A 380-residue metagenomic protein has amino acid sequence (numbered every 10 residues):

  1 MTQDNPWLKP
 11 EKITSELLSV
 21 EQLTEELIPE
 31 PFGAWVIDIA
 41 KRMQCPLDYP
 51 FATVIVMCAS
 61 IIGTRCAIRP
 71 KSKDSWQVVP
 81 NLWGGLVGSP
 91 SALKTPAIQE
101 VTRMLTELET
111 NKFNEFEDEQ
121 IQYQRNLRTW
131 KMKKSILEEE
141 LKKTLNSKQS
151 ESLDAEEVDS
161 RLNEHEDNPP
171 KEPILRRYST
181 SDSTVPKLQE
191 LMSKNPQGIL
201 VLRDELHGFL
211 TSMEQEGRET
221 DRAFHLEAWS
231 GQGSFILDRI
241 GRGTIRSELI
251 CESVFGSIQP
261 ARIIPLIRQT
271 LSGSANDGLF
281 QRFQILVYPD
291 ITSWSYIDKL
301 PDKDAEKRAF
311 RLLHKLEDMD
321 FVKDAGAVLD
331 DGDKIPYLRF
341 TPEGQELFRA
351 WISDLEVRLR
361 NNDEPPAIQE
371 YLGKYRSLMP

Functional and structural regions predicted by a protein language model:
M1-P380: Phosphate-handling catalytic cores of nucleic-acid transaction enzymes
